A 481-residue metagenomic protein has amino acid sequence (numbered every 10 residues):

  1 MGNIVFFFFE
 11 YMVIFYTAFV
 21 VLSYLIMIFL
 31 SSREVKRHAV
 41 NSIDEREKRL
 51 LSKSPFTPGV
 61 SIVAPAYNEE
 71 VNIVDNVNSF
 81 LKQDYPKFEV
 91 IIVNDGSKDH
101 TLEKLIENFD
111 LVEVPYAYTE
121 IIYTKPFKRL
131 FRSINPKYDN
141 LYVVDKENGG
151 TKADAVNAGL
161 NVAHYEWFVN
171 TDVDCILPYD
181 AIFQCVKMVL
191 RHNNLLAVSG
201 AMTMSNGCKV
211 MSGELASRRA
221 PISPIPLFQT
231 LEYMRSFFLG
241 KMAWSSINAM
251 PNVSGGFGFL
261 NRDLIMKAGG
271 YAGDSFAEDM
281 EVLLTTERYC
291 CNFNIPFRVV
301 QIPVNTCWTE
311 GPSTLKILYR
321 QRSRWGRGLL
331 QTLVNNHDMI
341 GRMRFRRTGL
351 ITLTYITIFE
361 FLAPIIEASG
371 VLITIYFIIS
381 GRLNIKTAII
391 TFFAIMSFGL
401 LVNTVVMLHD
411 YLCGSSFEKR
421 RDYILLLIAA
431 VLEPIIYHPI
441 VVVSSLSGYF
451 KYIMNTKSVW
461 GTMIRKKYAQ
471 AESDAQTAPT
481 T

Functional and structural regions predicted by a protein language model:
M1-F56, K241, G370-I373, V405-H409 (+4 more regions): N-terminal membrane-anchoring/stem segments of glycan-assembly enzymes
M27-K87, E103-I106: N-terminal signal-anchor transmembrane helix
P58-S61, E89, M266, E281: Cell-envelope/extracellular polymer assembly enzymes that use nucleotide-activated donors
N78-V144: Acidic donor-binding segment of Leloir-type glycosyltransferases
V114-N157, N161, Y165, Y179-S275 (+4 more regions): Long helical/loop segments within the catalytic core of UDP-sugar-dependent glycosyltransferases, especially the large
F168: Short aromatic/hydrophobic "clamp" motif used to bind/position activated sugar donors
L264-K267, S275-V300: A short, conserved alpha-helix in the catalytic core of glycosyltransferases
Y355-M454: Membrane-embedded multi-pass helical conduit in multi-pass membrane proteins, especially envelope-biosynthetic
